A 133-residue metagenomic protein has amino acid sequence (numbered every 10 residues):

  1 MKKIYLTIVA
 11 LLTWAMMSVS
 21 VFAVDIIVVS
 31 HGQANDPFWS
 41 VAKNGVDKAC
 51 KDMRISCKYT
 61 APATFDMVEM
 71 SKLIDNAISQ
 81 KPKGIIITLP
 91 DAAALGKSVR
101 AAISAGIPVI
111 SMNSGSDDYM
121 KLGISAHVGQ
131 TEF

Functional and structural regions predicted by a protein language model:
M1-L11: Bacterial N-terminal signal peptides that target proteins for export
K3-Y5, F22-F133: A residue-level marker of the well-folded mature domains of exported/periplasmic proteins
L11-T13, D36: Intrinsically disordered regions, especially transient/low-confidence alpha-helical propensity segments and coil-helix
W14-A23: Sec/Tat signal peptide C-region and signal peptidase I cleavage site
